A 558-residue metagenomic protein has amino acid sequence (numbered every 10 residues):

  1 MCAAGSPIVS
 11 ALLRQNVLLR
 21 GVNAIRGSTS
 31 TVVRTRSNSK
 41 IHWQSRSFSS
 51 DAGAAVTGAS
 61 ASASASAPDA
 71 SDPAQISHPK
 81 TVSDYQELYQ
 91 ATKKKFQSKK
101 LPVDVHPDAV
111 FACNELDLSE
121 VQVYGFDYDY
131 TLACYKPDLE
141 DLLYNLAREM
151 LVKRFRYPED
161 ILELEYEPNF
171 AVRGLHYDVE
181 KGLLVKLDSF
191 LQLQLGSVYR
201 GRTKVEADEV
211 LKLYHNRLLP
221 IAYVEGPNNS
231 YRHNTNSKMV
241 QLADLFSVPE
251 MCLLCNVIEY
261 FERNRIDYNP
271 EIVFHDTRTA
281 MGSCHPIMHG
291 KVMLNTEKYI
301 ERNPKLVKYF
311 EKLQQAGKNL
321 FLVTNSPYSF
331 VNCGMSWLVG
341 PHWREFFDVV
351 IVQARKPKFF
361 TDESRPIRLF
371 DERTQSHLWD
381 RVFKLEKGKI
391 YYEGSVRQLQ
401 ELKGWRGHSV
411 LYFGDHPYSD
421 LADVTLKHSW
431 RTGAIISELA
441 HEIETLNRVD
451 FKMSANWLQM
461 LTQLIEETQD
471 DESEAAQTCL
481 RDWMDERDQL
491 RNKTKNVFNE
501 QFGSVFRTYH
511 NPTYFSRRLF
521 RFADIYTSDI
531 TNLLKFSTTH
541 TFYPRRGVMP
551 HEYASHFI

Functional and structural regions predicted by a protein language model:
C2-I558: HAD-like aspartate-dependent phosphatase fold
